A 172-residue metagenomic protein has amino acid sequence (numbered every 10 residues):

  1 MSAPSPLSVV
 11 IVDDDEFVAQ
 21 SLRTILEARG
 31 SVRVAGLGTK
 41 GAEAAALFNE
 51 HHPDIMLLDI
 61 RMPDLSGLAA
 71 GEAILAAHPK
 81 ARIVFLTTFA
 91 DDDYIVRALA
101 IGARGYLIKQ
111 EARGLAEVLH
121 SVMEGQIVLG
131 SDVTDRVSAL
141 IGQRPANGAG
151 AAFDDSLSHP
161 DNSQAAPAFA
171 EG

Functional and structural regions predicted by a protein language model:
S5-V18, L22-L26: Conserved acidic segment of CheY-like receiver
V12-D13, G38, M56: Conserved sequence signature across two-component system core domains
S31-T39, L47: Short hydrophobic/Thr-rich beta-strand motif most characteristic of the beta2 strand and flanking loop of CheY-like
K40-E43, S66-A69: Acidic catalytic/metal-coordinating carboxylates
D59, T87: Active-site residues of response regulator receiver
P63: The feature encodes the CheY-like receiver
I95-A100, Q110-S156, P160-S163, A170-E171: Short, flexible helix-to-coil linker/hinge segments that flank and couple to helix-turn-helix
R104: Short, glycine/charged-rich "phosphate-handling" switch motifs in NTP-dependent and phosphotransfer domains
